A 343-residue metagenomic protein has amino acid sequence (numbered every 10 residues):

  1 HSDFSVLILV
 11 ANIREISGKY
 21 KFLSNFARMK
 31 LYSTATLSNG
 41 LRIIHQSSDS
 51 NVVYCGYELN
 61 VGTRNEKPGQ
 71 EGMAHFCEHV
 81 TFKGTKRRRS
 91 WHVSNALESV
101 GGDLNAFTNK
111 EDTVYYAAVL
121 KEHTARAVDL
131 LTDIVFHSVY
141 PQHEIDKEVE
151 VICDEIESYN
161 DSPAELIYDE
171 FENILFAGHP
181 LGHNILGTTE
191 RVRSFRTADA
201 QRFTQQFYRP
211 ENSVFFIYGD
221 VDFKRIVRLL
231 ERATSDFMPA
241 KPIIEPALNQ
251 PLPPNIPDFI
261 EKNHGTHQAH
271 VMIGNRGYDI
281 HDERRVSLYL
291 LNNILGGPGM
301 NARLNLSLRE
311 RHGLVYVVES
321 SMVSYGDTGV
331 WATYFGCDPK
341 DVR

Functional and structural regions predicted by a protein language model:
S2-S17, R28: Short, low-complexity, charge-dense intrinsically disordered segments
F26, T36, H92-I244, Q250 (+5 more regions): Charge-rich, well-structured scaffold segments of protease-associated domains
M29-V53: N- or domain-start disorder-to-order transition segments that initiate the globular core
S47-D49, G56-E58, P242-N301: His/Glu-based metal-binding/catalytic segments typifying zinc-dependent metallopeptidases
V61-Q70: Short pre-active-site segment immediately N-terminal to the catalytic Zn-binding motif
G72-T85: Active-site SXXK
T85-H92: Glycine/small-residue-rich interface belts in oligomeric ring/scaffold proteins and their assembly partners
N305: Phosphate-proximal small/polar/acidic motifs at interfaces that engage nucleotide phosphates, polyphosphates
